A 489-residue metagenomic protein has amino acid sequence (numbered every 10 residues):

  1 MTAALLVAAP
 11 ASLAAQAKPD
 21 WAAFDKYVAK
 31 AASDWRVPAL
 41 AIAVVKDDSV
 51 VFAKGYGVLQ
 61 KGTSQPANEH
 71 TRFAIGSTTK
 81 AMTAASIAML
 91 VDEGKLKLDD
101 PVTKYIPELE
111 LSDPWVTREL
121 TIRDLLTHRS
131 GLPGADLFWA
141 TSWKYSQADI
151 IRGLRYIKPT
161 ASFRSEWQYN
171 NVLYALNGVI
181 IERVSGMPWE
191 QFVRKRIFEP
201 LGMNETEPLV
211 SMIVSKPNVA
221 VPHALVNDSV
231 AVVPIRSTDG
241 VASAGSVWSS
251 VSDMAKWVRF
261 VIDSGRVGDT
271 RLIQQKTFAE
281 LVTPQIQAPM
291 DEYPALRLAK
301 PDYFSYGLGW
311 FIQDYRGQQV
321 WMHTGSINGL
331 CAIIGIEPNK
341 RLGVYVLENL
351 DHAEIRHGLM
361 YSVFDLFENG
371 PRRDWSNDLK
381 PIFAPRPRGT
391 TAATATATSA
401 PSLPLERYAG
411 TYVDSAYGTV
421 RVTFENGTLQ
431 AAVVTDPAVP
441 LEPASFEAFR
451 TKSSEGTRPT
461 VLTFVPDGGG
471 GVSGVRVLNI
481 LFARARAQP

Functional and structural regions predicted by a protein language model:
M1-P10: Bacterial N-terminal signal peptides
A11-A15: Sec/Tat signal peptide C-region and signal peptidase I cleavage site
Q16-A53, L137, E182-K195, E199 (+1 more regions): Catalytic loop of the DD-peptidase/beta-lactamase superfamily, centered on the K-T-G motif and neighboring
A17-I75, K95-K97, K104, E110-S112 (+4 more regions): Short, conserved catalytic-motif segment at the N-terminal edge
A23, A39, E69, A74-T78 (+6 more regions): Active-site helix/loop module of the DD-peptidase/beta-lactamase fold, centered on the serine-lysine SxxK catalytic
S77-T79, Q168-N171: Catalytic nucleophile serine of serine hydrolases, specifically the conserved "nucleophile elbow" pentapeptide
T83: Active/ligand-binding-proximal structured segments within catalytic/core domains that scaffold catalytic residues
T121, V172-L173: Mid-domain, small-residue-enriched loop/turn segments at the edges of structured enzyme/sensor domains
